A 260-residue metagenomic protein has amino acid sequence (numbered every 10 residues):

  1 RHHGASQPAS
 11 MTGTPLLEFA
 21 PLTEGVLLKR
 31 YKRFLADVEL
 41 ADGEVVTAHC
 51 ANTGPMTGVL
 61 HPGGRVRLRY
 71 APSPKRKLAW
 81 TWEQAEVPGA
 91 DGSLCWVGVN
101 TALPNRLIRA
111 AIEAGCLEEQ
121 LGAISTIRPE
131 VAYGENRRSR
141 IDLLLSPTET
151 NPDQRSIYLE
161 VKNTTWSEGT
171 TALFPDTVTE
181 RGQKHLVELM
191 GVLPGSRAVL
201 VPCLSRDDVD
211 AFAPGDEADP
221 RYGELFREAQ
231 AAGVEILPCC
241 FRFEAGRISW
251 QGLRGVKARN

Functional and structural regions predicted by a protein language model:
K32-D37: Short aromatic-glycine-enriched beta-strand elements
V46-M56: Short alpha-helix capping/helix-loop boundary micro-motifs
G54-R67: Short nucleic-acid-contacting surface segments enriched for D/E, G, S/T with interspersed K/R
G64-P74, C240-F241: Flexible glycine-rich surface loops and low-complexity tracts that mediate binding to linear polymers
S73-Q84: Short, Lys/Arg- and Gly-enriched loop/turn segments at beta-strand edges
C95-A102, R109, E113, E118-T165 (+2 more regions): Active-site metal-binding core of divalent-cation-utilizing nuclease and nuclease-like domains
E168-Q183, V187-A218, C240-R242: Nucleic-acid nuclease catalytic cores
S205-N260: Domain-level recognition of nuclease-like catalytic cores that cleave nucleotide substrates
